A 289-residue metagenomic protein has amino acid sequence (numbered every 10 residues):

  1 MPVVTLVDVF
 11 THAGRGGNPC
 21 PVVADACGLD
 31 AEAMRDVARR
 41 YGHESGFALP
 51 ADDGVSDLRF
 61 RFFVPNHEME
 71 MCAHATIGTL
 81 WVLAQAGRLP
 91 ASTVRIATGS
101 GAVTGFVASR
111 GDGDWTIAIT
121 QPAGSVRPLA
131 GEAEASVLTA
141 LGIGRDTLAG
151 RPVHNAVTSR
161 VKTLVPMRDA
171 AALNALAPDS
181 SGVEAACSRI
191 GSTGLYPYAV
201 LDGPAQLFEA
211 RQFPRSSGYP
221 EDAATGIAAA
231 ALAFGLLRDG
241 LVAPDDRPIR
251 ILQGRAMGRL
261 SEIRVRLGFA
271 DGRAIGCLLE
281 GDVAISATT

Functional and structural regions predicted by a protein language model:
M1-M71, I77-T289: Active-site proximal loop and beta-alpha junction motif in alpha/beta enzyme cores
